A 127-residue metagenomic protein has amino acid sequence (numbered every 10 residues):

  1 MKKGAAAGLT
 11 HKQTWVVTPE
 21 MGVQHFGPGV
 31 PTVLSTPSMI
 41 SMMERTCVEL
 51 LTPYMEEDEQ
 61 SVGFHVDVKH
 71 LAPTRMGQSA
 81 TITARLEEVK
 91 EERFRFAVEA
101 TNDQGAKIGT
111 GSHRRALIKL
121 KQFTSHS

Functional and structural regions predicted by a protein language model:
M1-S35: Catalytic strand-loop segment that frames the active site of acyl-thioester-processing enzymes
T14-T18, K69, S112-A116: Generic structural detector for well-ordered beta-strands
M21-Q24, P28-T32, P53, Q60 (+3 more regions): Flexible, active-site-adjacent loop/turn segments at secondary-structure boundaries
T36-I40: Conserved N-terminal beta-strand and adjoining loop/helix that marks the start of the Nudix/MutT-like hydrolase domain
V48-T81: Hydrophobic beta-strand-centered segment that forms part of the acyl-chain substrate-binding groove
M76, R85-S127: HotDog/MaoC-like acyl-thioester-processing domains
